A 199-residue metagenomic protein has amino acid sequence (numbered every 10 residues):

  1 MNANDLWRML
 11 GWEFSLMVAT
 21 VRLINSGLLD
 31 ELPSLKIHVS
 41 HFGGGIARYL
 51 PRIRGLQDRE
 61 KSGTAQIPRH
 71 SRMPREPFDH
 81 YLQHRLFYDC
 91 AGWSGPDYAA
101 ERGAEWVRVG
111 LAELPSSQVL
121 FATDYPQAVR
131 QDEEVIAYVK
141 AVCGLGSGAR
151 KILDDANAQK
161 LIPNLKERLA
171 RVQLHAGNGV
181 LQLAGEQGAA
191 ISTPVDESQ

Functional and structural regions predicted by a protein language model:
M1-Q83, E101-S117: Histidine/acidic residue-rich metal-binding segments in metalloenzymes
F14-L16, C90-A99: Short, flexible loop segments at the rims of nucleotide/cofactor-binding pockets, characterized by
S26, L35, G45, F87-Y88 (+3 more regions): Mid-to-C-terminal alpha-helical segments outside catalytic/metal-binding sites
Y49, Y98, Q131: Short acidic, gly/pro-rich beta-turn/loop elements at beta-sheet edges and active-site/ligand-binding grooves
